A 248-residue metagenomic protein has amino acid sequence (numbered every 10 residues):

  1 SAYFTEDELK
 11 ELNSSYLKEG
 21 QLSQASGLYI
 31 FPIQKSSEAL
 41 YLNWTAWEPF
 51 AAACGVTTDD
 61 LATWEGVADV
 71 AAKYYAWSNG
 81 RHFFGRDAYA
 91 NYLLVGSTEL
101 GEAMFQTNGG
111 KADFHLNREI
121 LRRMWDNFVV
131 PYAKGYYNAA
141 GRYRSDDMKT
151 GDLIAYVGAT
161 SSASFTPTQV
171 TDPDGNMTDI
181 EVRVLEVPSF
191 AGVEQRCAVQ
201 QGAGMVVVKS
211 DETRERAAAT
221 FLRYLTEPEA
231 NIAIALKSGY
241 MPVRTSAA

Functional and structural regions predicted by a protein language model:
S1-A39, D179-V187: Hinge/lid segment of periplasmic solute-binding proteins
A2-L12, V56-D60, E102-R123, T171-N176 (+1 more regions): Short, solvent-exposed loop/beta-turn-alpha elements that line the ligand-binding surface or hinge of extracytoplasmic
K18-L40, E48, E65-D113, I120: Extracytoplasmic/periplasmic solute-binding protein
S26, D126, K134, P173-T245: Extracytoplasmic/periplasmic substrate-recognition and gating elements
A46-T57, D211-A218: Short helix-loop capping/hinge motifs at secondary-structure junctions, enriched in acidic/polar residues
A68-K73, P131, R142-Y156, T171: Short helices/loops that flank or line small-molecule/ion binding pockets
A68-Y75, G109-G141, V187: Glycine-centered hinge/linker elements that transmit conformational signals in sensory and ligand-binding systems
I154-A159, T166: Paired acidic/hydrophobic, glycine-rich loop segments that form the ligand-binding mouth/hinge of periplasmic-binding
